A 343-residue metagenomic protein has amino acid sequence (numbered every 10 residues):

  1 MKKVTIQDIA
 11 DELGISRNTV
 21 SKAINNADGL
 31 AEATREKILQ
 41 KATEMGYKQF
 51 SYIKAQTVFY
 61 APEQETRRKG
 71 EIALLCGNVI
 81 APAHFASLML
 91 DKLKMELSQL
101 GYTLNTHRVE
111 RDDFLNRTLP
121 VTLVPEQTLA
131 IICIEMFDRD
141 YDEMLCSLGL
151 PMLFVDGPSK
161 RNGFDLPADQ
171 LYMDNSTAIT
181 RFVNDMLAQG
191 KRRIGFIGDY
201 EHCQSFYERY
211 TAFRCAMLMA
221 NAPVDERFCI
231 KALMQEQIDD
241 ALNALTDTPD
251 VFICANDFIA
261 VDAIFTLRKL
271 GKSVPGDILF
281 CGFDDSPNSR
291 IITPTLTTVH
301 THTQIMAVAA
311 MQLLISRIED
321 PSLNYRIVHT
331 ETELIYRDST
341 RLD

Functional and structural regions predicted by a protein language model:
M1-Y60: N-terminal helix-turn-helix DNA-binding module of bacterial transcription factors
Y47-L119, Q127, L218: Amphipathic helical "hinge" segments at domain boundaries
H84-Q99, A178-R181, Q204-P223, D262 (+2 more regions): Short, solvent-exposed amphipathic alpha-helices that sit in or adjacent to ligand/effector-binding or catalytic
L104-P125, I179-T180, F228-T246: Structural motif
I134-T177, F258, D284-L296: Flexible loop/hinge segments that line or gate small-molecule binding clefts
A168-F196, M234-D240, A260, T301-E319: Hydrophobic alpha-helical segments within soluble ligand-binding/sensing domains
T180-A222, R326-R341: An alpha-beta-alpha
D240-D343: Flexible loop/turn connectors
